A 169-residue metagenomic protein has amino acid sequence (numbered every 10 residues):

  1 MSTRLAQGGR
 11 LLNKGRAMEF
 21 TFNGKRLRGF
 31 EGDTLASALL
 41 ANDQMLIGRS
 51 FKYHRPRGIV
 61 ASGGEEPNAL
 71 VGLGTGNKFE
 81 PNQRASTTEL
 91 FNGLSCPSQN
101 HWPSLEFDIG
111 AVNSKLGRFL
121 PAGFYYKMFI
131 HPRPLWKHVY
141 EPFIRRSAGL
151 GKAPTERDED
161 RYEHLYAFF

Functional and structural regions predicted by a protein language model:
M1-E31, N42-L73, K78-P81: Ubiquitin-like/PB1-type beta-grasp interaction modules and other compact soluble beta-rich domains
R28-G29, D33, D160-Y162: Short, contiguous, helix-prone interaction/anchoring segments in small proteins
T34-A38: Short, structural beta-strand-to-alpha-helix junction motif
F51, P56-F168: Fe-S ferredoxin-like electron-transfer domains and their immediately adjacent linker/connector regions across
